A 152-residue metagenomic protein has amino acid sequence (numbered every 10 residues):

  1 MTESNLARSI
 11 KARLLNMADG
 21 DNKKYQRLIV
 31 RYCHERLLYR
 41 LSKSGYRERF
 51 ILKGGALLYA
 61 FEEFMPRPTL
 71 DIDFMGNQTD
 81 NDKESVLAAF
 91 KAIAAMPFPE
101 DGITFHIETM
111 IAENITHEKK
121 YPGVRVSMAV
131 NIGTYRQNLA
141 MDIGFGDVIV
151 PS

Functional and structural regions predicted by a protein language model:
M1-S152: Compositionally biased terminal segments of proteins
